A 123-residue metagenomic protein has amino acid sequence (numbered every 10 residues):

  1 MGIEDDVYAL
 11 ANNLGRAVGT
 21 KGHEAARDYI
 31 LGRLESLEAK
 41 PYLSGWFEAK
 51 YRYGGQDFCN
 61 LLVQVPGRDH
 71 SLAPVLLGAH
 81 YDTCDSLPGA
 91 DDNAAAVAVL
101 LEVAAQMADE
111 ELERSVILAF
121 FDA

Functional and structural regions predicted by a protein language model:
M1-E4, A17-D28, A90-A98, E110: Soluble non-cytosolic domains of exported or imported proteins
G2-I3, G54-D57, R68-S71, E110-E113: Extracellular/periplasmic catalytic domains that process cell-envelope and extracellular macromolecules
D5, L37-A39, S71-V75, L112-I117: Loop/turn elements at helix/coil->beta-strand transitions in domains of secreted/extracellular proteins
D5-P66: A non-catalytic alpha/beta surface segment that caps or lines the substrate-entry region of metallo-dependent hydrolase
A17, E48-A49, R68-H70, Y81-D85 (+1 more regions): Solvent-exposed loop/turn segments at secondary-structure junctions within structured extracellular/periplasmic domains
V63, L77-A123: Alpha-helical metal-binding/catalytic segments enriched in His/Glu/Asp
